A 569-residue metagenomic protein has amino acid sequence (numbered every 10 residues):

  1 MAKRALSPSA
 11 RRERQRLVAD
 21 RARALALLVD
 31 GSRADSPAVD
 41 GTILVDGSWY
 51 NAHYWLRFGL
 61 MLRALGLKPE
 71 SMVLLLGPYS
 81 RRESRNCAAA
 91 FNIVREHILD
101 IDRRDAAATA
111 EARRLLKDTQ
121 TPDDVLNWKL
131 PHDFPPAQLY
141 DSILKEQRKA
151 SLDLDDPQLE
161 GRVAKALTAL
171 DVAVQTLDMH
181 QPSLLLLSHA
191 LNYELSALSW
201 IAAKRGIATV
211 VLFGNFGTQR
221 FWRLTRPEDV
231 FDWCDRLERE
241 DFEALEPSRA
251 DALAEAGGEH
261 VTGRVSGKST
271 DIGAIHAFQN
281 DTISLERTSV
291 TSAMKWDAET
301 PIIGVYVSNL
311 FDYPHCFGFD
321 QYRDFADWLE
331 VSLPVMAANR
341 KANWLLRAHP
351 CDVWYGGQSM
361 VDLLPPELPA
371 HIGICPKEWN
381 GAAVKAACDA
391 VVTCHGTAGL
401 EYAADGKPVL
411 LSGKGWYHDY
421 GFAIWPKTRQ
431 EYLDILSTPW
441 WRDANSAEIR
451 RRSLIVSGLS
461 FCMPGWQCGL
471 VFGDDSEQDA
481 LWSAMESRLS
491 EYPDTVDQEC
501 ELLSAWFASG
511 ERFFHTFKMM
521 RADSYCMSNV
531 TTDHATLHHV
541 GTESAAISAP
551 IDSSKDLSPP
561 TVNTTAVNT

Functional and structural regions predicted by a protein language model:
M1-D46, A64-L167, G214, T218-I283 (+1 more regions): Conserved N-terminal ligand/cofactor-binding loop architecture of enzyme catalytic domains
D46-G47, L76-Y79, G214, I302-P314 (+2 more regions): Short loop/turn segments at strand-loop or loop-helix junctions that form parts of catalytic or ligand-binding pockets
G47-R57, L187, Y313-F319: A short, glycine/small-residue-rich beta-strand->loop->alpha-helix junction that serves as a flexible
N51-P69, V73-P78, A197-S199, Y322-A337: Histidine-anchored nucleotide/phosphate-binding helix
A164-D178, A298, A342, D352 (+1 more regions): Donor nucleotide-activated moiety binding/catalytic core segment of transferases that use nucleotide-activated donors
A169-L224: Conserved nucleotide-sugar donor-interacting segment of glycosyltransferase catalytic cores, predominantly GT-B
L187, F213, R220, K377-I424: A donor-sugar binding/catalytic signature common to diverse glycosyltransferases and related nucleotide-sugar
S266-L363: Conserved catalytic-core segment of nucleotide-activated headgroup transferases in glycan assembly
